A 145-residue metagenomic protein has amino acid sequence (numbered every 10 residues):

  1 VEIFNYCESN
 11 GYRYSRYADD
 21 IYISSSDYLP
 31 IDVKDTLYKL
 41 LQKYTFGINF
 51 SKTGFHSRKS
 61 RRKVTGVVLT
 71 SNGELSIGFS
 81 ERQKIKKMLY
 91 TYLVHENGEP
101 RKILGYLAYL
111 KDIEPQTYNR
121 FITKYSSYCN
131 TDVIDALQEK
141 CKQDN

Functional and structural regions predicted by a protein language model:
E2-N5, D27-N145: Right-hand nucleic-acid polymerase module
I3, C7-S26: Catalytic palm active-site di-aspartate
